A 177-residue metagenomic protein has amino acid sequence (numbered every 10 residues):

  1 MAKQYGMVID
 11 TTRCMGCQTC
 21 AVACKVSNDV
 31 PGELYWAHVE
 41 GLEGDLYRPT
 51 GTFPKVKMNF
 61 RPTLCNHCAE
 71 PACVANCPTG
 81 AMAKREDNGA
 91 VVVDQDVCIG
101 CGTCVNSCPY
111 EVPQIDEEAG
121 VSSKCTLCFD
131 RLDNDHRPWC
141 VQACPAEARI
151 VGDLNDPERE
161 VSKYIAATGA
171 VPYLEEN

Functional and structural regions predicted by a protein language model:
M1-N177: Non-ligating segments of multi-cofactor redox enzymes
